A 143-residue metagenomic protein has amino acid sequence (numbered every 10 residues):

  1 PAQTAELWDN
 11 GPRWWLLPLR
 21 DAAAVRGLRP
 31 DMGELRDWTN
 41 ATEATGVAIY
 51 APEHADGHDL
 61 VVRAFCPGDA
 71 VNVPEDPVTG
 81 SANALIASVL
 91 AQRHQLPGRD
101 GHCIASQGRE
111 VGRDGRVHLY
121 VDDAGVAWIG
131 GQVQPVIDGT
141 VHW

Functional and structural regions predicted by a protein language model:
P1-W143: Active-site proximal loop and beta-alpha junction motif in alpha/beta enzyme cores
